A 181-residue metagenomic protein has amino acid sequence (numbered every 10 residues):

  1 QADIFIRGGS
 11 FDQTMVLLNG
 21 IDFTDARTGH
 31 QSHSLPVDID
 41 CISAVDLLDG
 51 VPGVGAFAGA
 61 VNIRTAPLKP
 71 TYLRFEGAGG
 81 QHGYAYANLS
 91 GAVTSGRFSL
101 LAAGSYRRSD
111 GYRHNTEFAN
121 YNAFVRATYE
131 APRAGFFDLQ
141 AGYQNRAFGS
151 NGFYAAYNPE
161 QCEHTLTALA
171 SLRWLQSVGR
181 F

Functional and structural regions predicted by a protein language model:
Q1, F11-Q13, D40-I42, A56-A60 (+1 more regions): Extracytoplasmic
Q1, S32, A58, Y84-Y86 (+2 more regions): Transmembrane beta-barrel architecture of outer-membrane proteins
M15, A44-L48, A60-A66, Y72-Q81 (+3 more regions): Predominantly transmembrane beta-strands of Gram-negative outer membrane beta-barrel pores used for transport
I21-D49, R64: Short acidic/polar hinge/loop motifs at secondary-structure boundaries that mediate gating or recognition
S109-T116, E130, A134-F181: Flexible loop and strand-edge segments within Gram-negative outer membrane beta-barrel domains
